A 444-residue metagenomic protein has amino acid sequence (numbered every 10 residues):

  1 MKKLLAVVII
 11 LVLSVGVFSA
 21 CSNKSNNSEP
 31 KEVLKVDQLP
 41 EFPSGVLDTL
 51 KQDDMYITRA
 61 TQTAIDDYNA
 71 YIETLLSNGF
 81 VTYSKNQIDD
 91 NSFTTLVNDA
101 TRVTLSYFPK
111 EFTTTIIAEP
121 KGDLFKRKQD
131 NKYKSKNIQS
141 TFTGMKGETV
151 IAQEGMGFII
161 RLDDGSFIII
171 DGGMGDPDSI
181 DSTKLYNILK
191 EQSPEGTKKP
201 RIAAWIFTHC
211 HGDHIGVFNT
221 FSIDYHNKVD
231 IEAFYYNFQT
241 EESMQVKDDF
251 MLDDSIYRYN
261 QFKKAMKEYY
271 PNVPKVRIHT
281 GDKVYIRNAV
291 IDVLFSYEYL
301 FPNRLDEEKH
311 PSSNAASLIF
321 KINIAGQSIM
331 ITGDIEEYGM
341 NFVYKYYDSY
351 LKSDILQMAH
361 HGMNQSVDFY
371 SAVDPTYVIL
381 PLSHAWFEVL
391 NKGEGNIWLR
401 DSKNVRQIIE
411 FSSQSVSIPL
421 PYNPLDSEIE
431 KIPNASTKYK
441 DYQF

Functional and structural regions predicted by a protein language model:
M1-L4: Positively charged n-region of N-terminal signal peptides that target proteins for export
F18-A20: C-terminal motif of bacterial Sec signal peptides marking the signal peptidase cleavage site
S25-T61, E119-K126: Compositionally biased P/S/T/G-rich terminal and signal peptide-adjacent segments that lie outside catalytic cores
G45-K51, V97-K128, Y225: Amphipathic N-proximal alpha-helical interface segments
Q62-S84: Amphipathic alpha-helical segments
G122-P200, K275-K352, I418-F444: Core dinuclear metal-dependent hydrolase active-site scaffold
Y133, A233, Q239-D292, E298-L300 (+3 more regions): Binuclear metal-ion centers of metallo-dependent hydrolases, dominated by the metallo-beta-lactamase
G165, D178-Y236, E241, Y346-M363 (+1 more regions): Active-site metal-binding motif and surrounding structural segment of the metallo-beta-lactamase
